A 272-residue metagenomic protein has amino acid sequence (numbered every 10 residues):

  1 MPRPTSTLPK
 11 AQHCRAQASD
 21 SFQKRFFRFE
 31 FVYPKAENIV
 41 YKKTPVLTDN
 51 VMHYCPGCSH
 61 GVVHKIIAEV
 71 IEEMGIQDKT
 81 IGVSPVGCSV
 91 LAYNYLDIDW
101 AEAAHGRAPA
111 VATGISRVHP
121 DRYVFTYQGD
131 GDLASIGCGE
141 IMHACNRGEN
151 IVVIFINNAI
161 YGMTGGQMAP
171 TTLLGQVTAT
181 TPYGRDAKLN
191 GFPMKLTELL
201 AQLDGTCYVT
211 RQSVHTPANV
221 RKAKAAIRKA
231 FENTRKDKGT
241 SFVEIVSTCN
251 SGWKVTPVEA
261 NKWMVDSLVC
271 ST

Functional and structural regions predicted by a protein language model:
T5-S6: Conserved core architecture of multi-subunit DNA-directed RNA polymerases
P9, C14, D20-F125: Thiamine diphosphate
C14, A18-V40, T44, D49 (+2 more regions): Flexible, low-complexity linker and terminal segments
C55-P56, D99-W100, Q128-D130, R185 (+1 more regions): A generic structural signal for short
V86-G162, A225-K229: Thiamine diphosphate
S135-V152, I156, I160-T272: Glycine-rich ThDP/TPP pyrophosphate-binding loop and its adjacent helix/strand module within ThDP-dependent enzymes
